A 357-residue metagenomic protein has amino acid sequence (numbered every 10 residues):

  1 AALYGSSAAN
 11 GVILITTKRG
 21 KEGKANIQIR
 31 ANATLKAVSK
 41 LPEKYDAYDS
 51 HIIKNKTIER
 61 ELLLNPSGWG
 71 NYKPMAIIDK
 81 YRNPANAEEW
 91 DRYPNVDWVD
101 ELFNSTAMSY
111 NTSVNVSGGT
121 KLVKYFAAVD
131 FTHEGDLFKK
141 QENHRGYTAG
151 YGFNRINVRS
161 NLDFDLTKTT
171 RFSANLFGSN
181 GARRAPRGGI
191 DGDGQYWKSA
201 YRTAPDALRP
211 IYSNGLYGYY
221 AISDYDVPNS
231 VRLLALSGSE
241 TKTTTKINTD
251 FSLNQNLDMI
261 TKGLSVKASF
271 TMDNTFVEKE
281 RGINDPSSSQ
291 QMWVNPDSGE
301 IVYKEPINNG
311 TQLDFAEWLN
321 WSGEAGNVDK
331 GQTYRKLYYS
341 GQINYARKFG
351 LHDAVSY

Functional and structural regions predicted by a protein language model:
A2-I247, S252-Q255: Membrane-proximal, glycine/serine-rich, low-complexity loop/turn segments characteristic of large bacterial
T132-R155, A185-R187, T244-N248, M259-Y357: Small-side-chain secondary-structure face that scaffolds active or pore-lining regions
